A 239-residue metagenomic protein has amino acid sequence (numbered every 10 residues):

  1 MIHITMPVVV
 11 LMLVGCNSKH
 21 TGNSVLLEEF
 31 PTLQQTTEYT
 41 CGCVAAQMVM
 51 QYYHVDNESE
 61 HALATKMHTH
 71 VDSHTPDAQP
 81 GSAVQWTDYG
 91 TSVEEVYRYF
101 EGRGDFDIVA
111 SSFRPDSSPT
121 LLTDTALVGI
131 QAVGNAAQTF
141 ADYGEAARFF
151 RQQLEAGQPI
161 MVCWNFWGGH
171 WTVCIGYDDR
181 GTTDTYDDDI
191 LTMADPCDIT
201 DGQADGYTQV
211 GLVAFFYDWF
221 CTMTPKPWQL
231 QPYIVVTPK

Functional and structural regions predicted by a protein language model:
M1-V10: Sec-dependent signal peptide recognition, specifically the positively charged N-region followed immediately by
L13-G15: C-terminal motif of bacterial Sec signal peptides marking the signal peptidase cleavage site
H20-Q138, Q231-P232, V236-P238: Cysteine-nucleophile protease catalytic domains, especially the papain-like/related folds used in DUB/UBL proteases
E38, V55, Q138, G144 (+3 more regions): Extracytoplasmic low-complexity repetitive segments enriched in small/polar residues
V44, K66-H68, S111-D116, C163-W167 (+2 more regions): Active-site-proximal beta-strand/loop segments in catalytic clefts of secreted hydrolases
A126-A194: Active-site-adjacent substructure of cysteine-protease-like catalytic cores
E155-A156, I175-K239: Noncatalytic regulatory segments and standalone regulatory/sensor domains
